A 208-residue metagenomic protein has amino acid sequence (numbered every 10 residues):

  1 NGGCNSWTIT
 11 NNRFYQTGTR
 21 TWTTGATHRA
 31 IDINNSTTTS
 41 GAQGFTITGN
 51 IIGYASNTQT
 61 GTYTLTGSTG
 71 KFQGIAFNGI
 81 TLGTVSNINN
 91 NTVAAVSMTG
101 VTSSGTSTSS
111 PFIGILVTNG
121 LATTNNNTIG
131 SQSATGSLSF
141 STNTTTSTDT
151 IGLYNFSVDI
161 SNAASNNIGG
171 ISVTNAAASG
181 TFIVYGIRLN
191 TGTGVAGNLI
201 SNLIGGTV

Functional and structural regions predicted by a protein language model:
N1, W22-T38, G61-I80, T102-T118 (+2 more regions): Extracellular beta-strand/beta-solenoid scaffold signature
N5-R20, G41-T58, T84-T99, L121-G136 (+2 more regions): Right-handed parallel beta-helix
